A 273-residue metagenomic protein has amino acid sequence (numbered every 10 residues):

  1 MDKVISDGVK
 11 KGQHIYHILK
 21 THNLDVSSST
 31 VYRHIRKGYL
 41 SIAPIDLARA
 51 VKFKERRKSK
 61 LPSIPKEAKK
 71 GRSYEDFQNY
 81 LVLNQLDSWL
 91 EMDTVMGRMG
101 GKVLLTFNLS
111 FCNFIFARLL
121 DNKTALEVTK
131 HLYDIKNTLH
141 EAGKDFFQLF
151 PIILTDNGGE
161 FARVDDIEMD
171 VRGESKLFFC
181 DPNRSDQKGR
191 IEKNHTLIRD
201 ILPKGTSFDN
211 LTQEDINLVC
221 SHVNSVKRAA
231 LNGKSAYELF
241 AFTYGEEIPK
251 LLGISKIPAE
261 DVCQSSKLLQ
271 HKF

Functional and structural regions predicted by a protein language model:
M1-S207, L211-T212, L218-S221, V226-L231 (+1 more regions): Secondary-structure boundary/capping micro-motif
